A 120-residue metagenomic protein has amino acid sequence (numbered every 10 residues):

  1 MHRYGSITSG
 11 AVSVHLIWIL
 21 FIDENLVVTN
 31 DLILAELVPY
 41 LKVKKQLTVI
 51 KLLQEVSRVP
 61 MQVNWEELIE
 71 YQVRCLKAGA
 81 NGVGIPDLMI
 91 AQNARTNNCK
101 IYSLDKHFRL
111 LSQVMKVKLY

Functional and structural regions predicted by a protein language model:
M1-R3, T29-N30, V83-G84, D105 (+1 more regions): Histidine- and aromatic-rich ligand-binding microenvironments
M1-T29, V38-K51: Short, well-structured N-terminal submotif of metal-dependent ribonuclease cores
A11-V12, L41, L53, Q72 (+1 more regions): Short, flexible helix/strand-to-coil boundary loops that buttress conserved ligand/catalytic motifs in alpha/beta
L26-T29, E55-V59, K100: Short loop->beta-strand "edge-of-pocket" segments that line small-molecule binding or catalytic clefts across diverse
K44-T48, L76-K77, K118-Y120: Short, hinge-like loop/turn segments at secondary-structure boundaries
V59-Y102: Active-site neighborhoods of divalent-metal-dependent phosphate/nucleic-acid chemistry enzymes
A91, T96-Y120: Acidic, PIN/NYN-like endoribonuclease modules and their adjacent C-terminal/linker elements
